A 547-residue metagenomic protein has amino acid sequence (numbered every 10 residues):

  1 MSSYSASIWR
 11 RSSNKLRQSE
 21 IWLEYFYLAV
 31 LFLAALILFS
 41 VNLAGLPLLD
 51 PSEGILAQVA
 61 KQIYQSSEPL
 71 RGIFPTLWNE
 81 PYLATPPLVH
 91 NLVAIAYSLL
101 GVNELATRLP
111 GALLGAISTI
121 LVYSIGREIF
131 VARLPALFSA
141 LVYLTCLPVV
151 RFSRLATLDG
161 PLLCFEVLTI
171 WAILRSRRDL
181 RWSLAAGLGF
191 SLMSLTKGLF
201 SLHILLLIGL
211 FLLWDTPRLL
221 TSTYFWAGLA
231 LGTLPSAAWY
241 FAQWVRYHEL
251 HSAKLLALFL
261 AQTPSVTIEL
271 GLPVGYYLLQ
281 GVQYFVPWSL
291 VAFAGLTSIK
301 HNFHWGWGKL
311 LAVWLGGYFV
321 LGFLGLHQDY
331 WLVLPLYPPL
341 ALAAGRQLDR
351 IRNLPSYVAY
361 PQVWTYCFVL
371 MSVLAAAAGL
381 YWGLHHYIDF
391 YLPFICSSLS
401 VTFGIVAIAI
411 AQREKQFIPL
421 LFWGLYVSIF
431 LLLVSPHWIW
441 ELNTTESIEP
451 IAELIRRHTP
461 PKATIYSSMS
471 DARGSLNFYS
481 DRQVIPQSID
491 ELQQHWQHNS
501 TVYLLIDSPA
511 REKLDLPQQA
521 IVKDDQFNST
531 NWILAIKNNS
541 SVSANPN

Functional and structural regions predicted by a protein language model:
M1-L38, L231: Start-transfer (signal-anchor) and selected internal transmembrane alpha helices of multi-pass inner/ER membrane
S2-Q18, L180, L184, S298-N547: Membrane-embedded architecture of ER/inner-membrane glycosylation machinery
A35, S139-L144, F190: Short helix- or helix-capping micro-motifs that position conserved polar/aromatic residues at function-defining sites
I37-V41, I55-P81, L88-N91, I95: Extracytosolic helix-loop segments that constitute the early lumenal/periplasmic catalytic or substrate-binding loops
L56-Q62, S66-S67, L77-W78, R151 (+5 more regions): Transmembrane-lumen/periplasm boundary regions of multi-pass, lipid-linked membrane glycan transferases
L109-F130: Transmembrane-helix motifs of polytopic, lipid-linked glycan transferases
R151-P161: Short acidic/glycine- and proline-prone juxtamembrane loop motifs at membrane-interface regions of multi-pass membrane
P161-R178, G189, L340-A343: Specific aromatic-rich, kink-prone transmembrane helix
